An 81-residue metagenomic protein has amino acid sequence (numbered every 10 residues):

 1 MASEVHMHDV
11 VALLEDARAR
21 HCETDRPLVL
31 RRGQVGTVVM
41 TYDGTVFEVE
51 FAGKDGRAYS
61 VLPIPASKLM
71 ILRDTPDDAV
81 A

Functional and structural regions predicted by a protein language model:
M1, D78-A81: Short intrinsically disordered terminal tails
A2-T75: Basic/aromatic-rich interaction segments and small domains that mediate binding to polyanionic partners
